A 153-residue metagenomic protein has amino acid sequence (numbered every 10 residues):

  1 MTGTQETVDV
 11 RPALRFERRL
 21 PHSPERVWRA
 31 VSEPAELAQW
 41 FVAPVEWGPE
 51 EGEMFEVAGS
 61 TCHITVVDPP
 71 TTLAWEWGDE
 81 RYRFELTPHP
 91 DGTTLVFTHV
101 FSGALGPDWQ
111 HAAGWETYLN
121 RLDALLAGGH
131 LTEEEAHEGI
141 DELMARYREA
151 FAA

Functional and structural regions predicted by a protein language model:
M1-R11, A145, E149-A153: Hydrophobic-ligand-binding modules of eukaryotic lipid transfer/binding families
G3-T7, R11, G59, P70 (+2 more regions): Charge-dense, helix-prone N-terminal extensions
T4, R15, G106, Q110: Short, surface-exposed alpha-helical recognition segments that flank or form part of ligand/macromolecule-binding
T7-D9, A13-F16, H22-R26, S32-T72 (+1 more regions): Short beta-edge strand/loop motif at the mouth of beta-sheet-based domains
W28, W40, W77, W115 (+2 more regions): Bulky hydrophobic/aromatic packing residues
T72-L126: Beta-strand/loop substructures that line and gate deep hydrophobic ligand-binding cavities in soluble
L125-A153: Short, highly charged C-terminal tails/helix-capping segments
